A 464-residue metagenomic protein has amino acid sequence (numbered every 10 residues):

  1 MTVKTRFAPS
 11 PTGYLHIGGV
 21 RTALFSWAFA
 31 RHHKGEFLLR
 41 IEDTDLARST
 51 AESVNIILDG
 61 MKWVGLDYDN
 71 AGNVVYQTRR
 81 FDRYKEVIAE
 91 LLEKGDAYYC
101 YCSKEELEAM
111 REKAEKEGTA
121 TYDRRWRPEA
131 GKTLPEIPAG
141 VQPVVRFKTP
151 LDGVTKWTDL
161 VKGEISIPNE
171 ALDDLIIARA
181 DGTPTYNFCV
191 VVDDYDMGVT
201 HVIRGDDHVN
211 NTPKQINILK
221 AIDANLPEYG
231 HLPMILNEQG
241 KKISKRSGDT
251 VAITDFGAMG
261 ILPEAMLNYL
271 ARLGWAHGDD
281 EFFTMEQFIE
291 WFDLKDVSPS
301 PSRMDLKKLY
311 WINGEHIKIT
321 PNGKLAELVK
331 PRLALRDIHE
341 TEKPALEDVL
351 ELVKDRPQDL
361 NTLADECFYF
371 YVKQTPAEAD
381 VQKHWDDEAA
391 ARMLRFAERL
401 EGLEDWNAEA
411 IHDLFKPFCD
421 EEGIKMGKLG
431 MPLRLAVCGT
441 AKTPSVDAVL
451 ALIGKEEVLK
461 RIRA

Functional and structural regions predicted by a protein language model:
M1-T119, N211-A224, A265: N-terminal Rossmann-like or analogous alpha/beta NTP/dinucleotide-binding catalytic cores that position adenine
T5-P11, L39-D43, M197-V202, V251 (+2 more regions): Glycine- and acidic
A8-S10, Q142, L232, M431: Hydrophobic alpha-helix-in-membranes signature
T12, G19-V20, L46, R80 (+16 more regions): Short capping/connector residues at structural and topological boundaries
S49-A51, N55, G65, V192 (+2 more regions): Conserved nucleotide- and phosphate/pyrophosphate-binding catalytic cores in adenylate/nucleotidyl-handling enzymes
N70-V75, V199-T200, T250-A252: Short acidic, glycine/Ser/Thr-rich loop/turn "cap" segments at secondary-structure junctions
Y98-H231, L236-S244, A252, H277 (+1 more regions): Active-site cores that bind ATP or allylic diphosphates and position pyrophosphate for catalysis
